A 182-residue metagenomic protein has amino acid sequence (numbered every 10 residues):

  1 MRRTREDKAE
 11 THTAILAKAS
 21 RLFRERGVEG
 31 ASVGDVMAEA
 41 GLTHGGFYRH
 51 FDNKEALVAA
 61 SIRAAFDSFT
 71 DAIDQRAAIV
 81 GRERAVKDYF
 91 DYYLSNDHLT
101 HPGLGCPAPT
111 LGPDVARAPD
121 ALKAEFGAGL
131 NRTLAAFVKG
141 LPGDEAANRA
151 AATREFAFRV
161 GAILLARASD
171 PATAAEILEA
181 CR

Functional and structural regions predicted by a protein language model:
M1-R26, G30-E39, D52, A56: Basic, helix-initiating cap at the start of DNA-binding domains
K8, L16, I62, F66 (+1 more regions): Amphipathic, non-transmembrane alpha-helical scaffold segments
G41-F51: Short hydrophobic/aromatic patch on the recognition helix
F51, V58-A65: Alpha-helical DNA-contacting segments of helix-turn-helix folds
A60, D74-G105, E145: Hydrophobic alpha-helical connector segments
A85-D88, L99-G127: Amphipathic alpha-helical segments used for helix-helix packing
Y89-Y93, A108-G112, E155-R159: Short alpha-helical scaffolding segments that buttress acidic/His motifs in well-ordered protein cores
D120-A128, R132, G140-R182: Hydrophobic/aromatic-rich alpha-helical bundle segments in the mid-to-C-terminal region
